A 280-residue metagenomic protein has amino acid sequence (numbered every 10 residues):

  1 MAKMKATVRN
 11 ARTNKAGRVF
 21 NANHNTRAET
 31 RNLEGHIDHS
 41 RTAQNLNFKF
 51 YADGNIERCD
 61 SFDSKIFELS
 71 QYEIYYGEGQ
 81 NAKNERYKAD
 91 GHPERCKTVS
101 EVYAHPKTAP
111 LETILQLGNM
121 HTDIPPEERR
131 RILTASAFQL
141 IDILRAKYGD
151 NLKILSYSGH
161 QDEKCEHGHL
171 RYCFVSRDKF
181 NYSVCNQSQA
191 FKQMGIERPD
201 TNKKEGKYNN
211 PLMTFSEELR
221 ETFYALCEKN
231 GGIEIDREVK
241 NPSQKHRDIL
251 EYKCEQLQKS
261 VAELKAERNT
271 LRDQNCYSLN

Functional and structural regions predicted by a protein language model:
M1-N280: N-terminal nicking endonuclease/strand-transfer module with a His-rich metal-binding environment and a catalytic Tyr
